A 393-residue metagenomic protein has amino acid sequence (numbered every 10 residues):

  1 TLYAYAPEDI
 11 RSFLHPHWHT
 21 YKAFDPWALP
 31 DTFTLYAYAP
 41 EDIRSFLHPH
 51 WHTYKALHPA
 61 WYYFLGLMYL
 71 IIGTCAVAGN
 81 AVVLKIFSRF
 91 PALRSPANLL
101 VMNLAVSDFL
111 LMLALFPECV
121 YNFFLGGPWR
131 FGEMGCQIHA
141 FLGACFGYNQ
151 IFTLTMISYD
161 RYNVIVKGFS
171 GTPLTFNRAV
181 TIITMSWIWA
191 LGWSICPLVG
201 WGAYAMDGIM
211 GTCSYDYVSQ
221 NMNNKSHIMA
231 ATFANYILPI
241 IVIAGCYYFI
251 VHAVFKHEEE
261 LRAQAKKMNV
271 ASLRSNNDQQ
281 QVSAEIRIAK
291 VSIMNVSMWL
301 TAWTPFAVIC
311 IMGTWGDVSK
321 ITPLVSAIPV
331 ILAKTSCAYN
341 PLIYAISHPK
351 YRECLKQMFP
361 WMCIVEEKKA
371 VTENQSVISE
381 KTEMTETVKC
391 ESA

Functional and structural regions predicted by a protein language model:
T1-A56, K256-A289, M294, P349-A393: Intrinsically disordered regulatory tails of 7TM GPCRs
W18-Y21, D25, R44-Y54, F123-A140 (+5 more regions): Loop architecture of class A 7-transmembrane GPCRs
H58-L70, P96-I157, N163-T172: Extracellular TM2-ECL1-early TM3 structural module of rhodopsin-like
W61-F90: First transmembrane helix
G66-I72, L110-G126, A140, G147-L154 (+4 more regions): Helix-to-loop junction signature of class
V77-S88, F109-P117, C145-G168, I182-T184 (+2 more regions): Cytoplasm-facing ends of alpha-helical transmembrane segments in multi-pass membrane proteins
T153-I165, P197-G208, A230-N269, V291-G313 (+1 more regions): Class A (rhodopsin-like) GPCR signature focused on the TM5-ICL3 interface and adjacent 7TM helical core
V242-I243, T301, A307-I311, A327-E373: Seventh transmembrane helix
